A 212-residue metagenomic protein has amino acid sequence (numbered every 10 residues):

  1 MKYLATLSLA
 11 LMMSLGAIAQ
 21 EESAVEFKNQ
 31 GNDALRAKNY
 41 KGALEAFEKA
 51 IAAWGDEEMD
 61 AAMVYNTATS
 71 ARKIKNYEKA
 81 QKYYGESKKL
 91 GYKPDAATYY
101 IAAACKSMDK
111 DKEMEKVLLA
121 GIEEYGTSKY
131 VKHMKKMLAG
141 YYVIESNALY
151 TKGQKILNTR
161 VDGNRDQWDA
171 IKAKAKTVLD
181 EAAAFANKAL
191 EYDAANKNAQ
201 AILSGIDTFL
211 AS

Functional and structural regions predicted by a protein language model:
K2, L9, A17-M63, T159: N-terminal leader/linker segments that initiate helical-solenoid repeat arrays
A34, A71, C105-K106, Y142 (+2 more regions): Residue at a conserved register position within TPR or TPR-like alpha-solenoid repeats
A37, I74, M108-D109, E145 (+2 more regions): Structural motif corresponding to the intra-repeat A-B loop/turn of tetratricopeptide repeats
A53-M59, S87-D95, E123-M137, A189-K197: Short solvent-exposed coil/turn linkers within tandem alpha-helical repeat scaffolds
A62-N66, Y100-I101, M134-M137, I144 (+2 more regions): Canonical tetratricopeptide repeat
A148-F185: Short coil/linker segments at helix-helix boundaries
